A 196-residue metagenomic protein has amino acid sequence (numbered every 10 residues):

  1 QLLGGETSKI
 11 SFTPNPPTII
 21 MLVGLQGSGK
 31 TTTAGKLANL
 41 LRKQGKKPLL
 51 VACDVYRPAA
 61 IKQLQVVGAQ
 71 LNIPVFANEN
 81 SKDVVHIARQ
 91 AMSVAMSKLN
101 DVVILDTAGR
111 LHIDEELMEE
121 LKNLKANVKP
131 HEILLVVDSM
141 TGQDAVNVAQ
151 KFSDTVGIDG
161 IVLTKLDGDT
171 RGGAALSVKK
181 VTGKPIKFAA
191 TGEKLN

Functional and structural regions predicted by a protein language model:
Q1-C53, A60-N80, I87-M96, D101-T107: Primarily NTPase-proximal linker/entry elements flanking Walker-type ATP/GTP-binding cores
K9-P14, V23-Q26, N39-L41, Y56-R57 (+6 more regions): Replace "in large, NTP-powered and nucleic-acid-processing enzymes" with "in large, NTP-powered factors and other
I10-S11, T18-I20, S28-T33, D83-V84 (+5 more regions): Residues in flexible loops and secondary-structure boundaries
S28, Y56-P58, K82-V84, G109-I113 (+2 more regions): Short, small-residue-enriched loops and turns at beta-alpha junctions that line or gate enzyme active sites
K30, A34, A60-I61, D114-L117 (+2 more regions): Alpha-helix N-cap/helix-start motif
R89, N100, H112, E119-A126 (+1 more regions): Conserved phosphate-handling catalytic cores of large alpha/beta enzymes
